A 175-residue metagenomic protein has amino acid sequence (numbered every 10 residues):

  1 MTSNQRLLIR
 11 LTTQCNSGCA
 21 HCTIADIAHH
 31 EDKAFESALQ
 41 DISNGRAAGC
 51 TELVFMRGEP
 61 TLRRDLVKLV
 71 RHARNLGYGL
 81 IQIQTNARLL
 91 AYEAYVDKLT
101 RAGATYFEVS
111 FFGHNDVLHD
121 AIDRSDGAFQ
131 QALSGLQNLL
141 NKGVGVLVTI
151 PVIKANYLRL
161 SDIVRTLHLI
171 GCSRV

Functional and structural regions predicted by a protein language model:
T2-F35: Canonical Radical SAM [4Fe-4S] cluster-binding loop centered on the CxxxCxxC motif and its immediate flanking residues
F35-F55, R63-V175: Radical SAM/AdoMet-radical enzyme domain recognition
